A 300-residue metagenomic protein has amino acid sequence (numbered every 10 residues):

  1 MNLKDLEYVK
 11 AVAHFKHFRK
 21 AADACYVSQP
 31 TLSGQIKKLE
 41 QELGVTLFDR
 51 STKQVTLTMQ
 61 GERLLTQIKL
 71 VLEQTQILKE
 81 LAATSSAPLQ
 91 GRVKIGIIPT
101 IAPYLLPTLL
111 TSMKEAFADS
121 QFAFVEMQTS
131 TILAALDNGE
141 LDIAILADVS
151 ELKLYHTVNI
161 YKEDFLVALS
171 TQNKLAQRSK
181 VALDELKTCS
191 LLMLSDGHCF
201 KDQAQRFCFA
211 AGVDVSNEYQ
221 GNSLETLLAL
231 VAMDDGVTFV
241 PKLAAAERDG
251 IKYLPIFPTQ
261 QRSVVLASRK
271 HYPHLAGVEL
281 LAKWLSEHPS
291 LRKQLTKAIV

Functional and structural regions predicted by a protein language model:
V9, A21-A22, T58, M113: Hydrophobic two-helix hairpin corresponding to the core of helix-turn-helix DNA-binding domains
K10-S28: Short helix-boundary/capping micro-motifs
E40-L57: A short LG(V/I)-centered, amphipathic sequence patch enriched for acidic residue(s) preceding the LG motif
Q90-L152, Q220-G221: Central regulatory/effector-binding core of bacterial HTH transcription factors
Q128-L133, D137-L141, L146-A147, G197-L254: Hydrophobic hinge/microswitch elements
L152-N159, E163, R178, E225-P273 (+1 more regions): Beta-alpha-beta core module
L154-L191, A276-V278: Flexible hinge/capping segments at coil-to-helix
S190-A211, H274-A282, H288-I299: Secondary-structure junction motif
